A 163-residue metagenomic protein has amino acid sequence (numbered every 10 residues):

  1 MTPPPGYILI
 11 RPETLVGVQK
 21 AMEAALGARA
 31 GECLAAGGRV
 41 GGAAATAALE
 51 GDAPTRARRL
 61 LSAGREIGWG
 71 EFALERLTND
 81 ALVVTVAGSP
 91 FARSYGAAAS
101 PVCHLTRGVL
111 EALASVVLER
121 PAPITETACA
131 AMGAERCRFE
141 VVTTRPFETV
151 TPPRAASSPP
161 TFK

Functional and structural regions predicted by a protein language model:
M1-L105, A122-P123, A128-K163: N-terminal accessory segment detector
C103-R120: Active-site helix/loop of acyl-thioester processing domains in fatty-acid/polyketide metabolism, spanning hotdog-fold
